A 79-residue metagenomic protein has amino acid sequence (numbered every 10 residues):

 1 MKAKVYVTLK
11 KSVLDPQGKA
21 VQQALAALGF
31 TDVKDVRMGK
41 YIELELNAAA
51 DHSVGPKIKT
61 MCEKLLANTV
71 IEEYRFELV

Functional and structural regions predicted by a protein language model:
K2-K4, T8-Y41, P56-V79: Long, contiguous binding/interaction regions
I42-N47: Amphipathic alpha-helical segments that form the core helices of the histone-fold
A48-H52: Helix N-cap motif at beta-to-alpha junctions
